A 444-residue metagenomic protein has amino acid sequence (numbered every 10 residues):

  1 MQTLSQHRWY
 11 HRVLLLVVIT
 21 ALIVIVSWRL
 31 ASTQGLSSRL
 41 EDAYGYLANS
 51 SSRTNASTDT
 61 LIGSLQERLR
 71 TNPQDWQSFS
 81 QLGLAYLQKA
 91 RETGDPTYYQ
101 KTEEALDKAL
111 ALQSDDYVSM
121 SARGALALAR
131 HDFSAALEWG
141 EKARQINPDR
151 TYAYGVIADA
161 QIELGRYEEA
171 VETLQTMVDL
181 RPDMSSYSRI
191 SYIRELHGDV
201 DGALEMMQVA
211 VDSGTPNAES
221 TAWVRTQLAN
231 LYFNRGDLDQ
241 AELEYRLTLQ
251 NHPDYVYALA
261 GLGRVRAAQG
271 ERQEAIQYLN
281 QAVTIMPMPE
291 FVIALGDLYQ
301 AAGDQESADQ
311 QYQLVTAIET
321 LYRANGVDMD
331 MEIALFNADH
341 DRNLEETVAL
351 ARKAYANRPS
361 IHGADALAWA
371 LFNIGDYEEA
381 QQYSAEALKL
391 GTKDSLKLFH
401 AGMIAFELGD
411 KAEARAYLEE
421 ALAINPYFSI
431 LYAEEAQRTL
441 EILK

Functional and structural regions predicted by a protein language model:
Q2-V118, E138, P426-Y427, A433-K444: N-terminal leader/linker segments that initiate helical-solenoid repeat arrays
P73, S114, P148, R181-P182 (+9 more regions): Short coil turns that delineate tetratricopeptide repeat
Q77, L84, V118, Y152 (+10 more regions): Start-of-helix register in tetratricopeptide repeats
Q81, A122, V156, R189 (+9 more regions): Canonical tetratricopeptide repeat
L84, R91, A125, D159 (+8 more regions): Residue-level recognition of tetratricopeptide repeat
K89, T93-P96, R130, L164 (+7 more regions): Structural motif corresponding to the intra-repeat A-B loop/turn of tetratricopeptide repeats
